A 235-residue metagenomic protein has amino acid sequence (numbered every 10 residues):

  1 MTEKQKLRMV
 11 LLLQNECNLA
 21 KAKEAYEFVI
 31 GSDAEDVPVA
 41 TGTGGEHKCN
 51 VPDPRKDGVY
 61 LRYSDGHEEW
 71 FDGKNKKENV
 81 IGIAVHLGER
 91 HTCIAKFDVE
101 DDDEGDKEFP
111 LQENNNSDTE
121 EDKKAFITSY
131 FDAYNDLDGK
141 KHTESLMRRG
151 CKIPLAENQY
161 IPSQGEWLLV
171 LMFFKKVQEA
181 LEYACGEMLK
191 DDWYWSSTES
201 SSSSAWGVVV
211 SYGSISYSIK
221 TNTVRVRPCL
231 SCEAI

Functional and structural regions predicted by a protein language model:
T2-E157, K220-I235: Short, compositionally biased
K140, E144-Y160, Q164-K220: An exposed tryptophan-centered "aromatic clamp" motif
